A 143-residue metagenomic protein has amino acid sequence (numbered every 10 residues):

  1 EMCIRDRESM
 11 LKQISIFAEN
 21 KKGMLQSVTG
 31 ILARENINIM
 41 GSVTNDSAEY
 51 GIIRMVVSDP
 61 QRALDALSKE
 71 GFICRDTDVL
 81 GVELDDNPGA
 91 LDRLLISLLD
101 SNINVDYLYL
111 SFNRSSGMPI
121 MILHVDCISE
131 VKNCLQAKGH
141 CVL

Functional and structural regions predicted by a protein language model:
E1-I4: Short, small-residue-biased leader/transition segments that mark boundaries at the very start of proteins
R7-L143: A conserved regulatory-domain signal marking ACT and ACT-like small-molecule sensing domains and adjacent regulatory
